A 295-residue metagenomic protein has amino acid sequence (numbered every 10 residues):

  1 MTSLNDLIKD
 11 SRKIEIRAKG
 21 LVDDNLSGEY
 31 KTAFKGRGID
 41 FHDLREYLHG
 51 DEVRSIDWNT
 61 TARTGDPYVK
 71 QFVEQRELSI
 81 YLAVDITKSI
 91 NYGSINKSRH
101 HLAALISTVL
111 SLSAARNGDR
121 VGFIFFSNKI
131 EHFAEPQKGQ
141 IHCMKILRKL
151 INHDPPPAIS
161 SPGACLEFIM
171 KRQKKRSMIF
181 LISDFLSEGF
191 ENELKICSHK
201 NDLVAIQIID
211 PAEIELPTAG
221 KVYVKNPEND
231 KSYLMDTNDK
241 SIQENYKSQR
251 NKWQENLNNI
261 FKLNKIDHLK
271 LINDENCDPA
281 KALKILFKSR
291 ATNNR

Functional and structural regions predicted by a protein language model:
M1-A33, D43, K171-K175, L194-R295: Von Willebrand factor type A / integrin I
M1-Q137, F168, M178-F180, E188 (+2 more regions): An amphipathic, basic-hydrophobic helix/alpha-beta surface used to engage anionic, phosphate-rich ligands or surfaces
N59, P155-I159, L181-S183: Short, flexible loop segments at the rims of nucleotide/cofactor-binding pockets, characterized by
V84, S183, I206: Active-site flanking residues adjacent to catalytic metal/cofactor-binding acidic residues
S107, P162-C165, G189-F190, W253 (+1 more regions): Amphipathic coiled-coil/heptad-repeat helices and related helical stalk/stem segments that mediate oligomerization
F133-R148, N259, L263-N264, F287-S289: Short, electropositive alpha-helical surface patch
H142-S177, G189-F190, D210: Von Willebrand factor
I182-G189, L203: Active-site glycine- and acidic-residue-rich loops that bind and position anionic ligands or nucleotide-like cofactors
